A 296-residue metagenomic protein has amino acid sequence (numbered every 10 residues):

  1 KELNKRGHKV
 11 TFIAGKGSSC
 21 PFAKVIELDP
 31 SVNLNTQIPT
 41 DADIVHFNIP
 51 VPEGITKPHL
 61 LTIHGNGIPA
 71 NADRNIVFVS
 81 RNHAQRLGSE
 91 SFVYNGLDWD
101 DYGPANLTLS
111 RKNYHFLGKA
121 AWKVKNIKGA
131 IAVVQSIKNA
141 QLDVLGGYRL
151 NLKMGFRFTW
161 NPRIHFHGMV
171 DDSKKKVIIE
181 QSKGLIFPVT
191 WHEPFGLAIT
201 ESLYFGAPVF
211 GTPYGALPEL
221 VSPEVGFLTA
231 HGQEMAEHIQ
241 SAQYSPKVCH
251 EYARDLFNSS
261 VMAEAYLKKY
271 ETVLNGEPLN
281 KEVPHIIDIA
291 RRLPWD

Functional and structural regions predicted by a protein language model:
K1-K16, P294-D296: N-terminal subdomain of nucleotide-sugar transferases
E90-L97, D101-L145: Conserved donor-binding/catalytic core segment of Leloir-type glycosyltransferases
A121-K125, V189-L197, P218-E219: Nucleotide-sugar-dependent
M154-V177: Nucleotide-activated donor-binding/catalytic signature segment of Leloir-type glycosyltransferases, i.e., the conserved
K176, I199-Y204, P218-E219: Short alpha-helical segment that forms part of, or immediately flanks, the ligand-binding pocket in carbohydrate-active
A207-G211: Short hydrophobic beta-strand element within catalytic cores of glycosyltransferases and related nucleotide-activated
L220-Q233, I239-Q243: Conserved acidic donor-binding segment of nucleotide-sugar-dependent glycosyltransferases
E237-D296: A charged, aromatic-enriched C-terminal amphipathic alpha-helix characteristic of glycosyltransferases across folds
